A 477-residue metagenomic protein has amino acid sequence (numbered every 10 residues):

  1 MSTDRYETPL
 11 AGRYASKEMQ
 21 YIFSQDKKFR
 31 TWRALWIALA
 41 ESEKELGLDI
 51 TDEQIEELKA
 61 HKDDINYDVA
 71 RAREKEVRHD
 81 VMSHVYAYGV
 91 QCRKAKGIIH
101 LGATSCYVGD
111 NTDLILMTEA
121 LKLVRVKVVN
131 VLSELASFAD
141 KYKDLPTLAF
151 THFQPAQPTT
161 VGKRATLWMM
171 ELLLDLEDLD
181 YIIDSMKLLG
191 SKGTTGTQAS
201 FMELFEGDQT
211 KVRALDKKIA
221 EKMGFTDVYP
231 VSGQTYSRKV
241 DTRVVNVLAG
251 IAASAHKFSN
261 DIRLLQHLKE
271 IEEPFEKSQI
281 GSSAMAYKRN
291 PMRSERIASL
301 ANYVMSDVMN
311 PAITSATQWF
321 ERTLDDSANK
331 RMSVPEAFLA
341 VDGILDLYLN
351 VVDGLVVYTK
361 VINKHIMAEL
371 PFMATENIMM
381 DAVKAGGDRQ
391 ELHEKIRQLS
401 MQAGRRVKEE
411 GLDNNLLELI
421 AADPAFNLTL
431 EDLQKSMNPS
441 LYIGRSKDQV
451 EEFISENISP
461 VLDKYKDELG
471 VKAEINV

Functional and structural regions predicted by a protein language model:
S2-A199, F205-A220, G281-S282, M292-R296 (+4 more regions): A helix-coil-helix interface module used to build multimeric assemblies and to scaffold catalytic/cofactor sites
Q20-S24, V69-R71, Q279-S299, E321-E336 (+4 more regions): Short beta-alpha connecting loops at secondary-structure transitions that line or flank enzyme active sites
D26, T118-V129, A136, G162 (+9 more regions): Short amphipathic alpha-helical segments with heptad-repeat character
T31-W36, K288, E369-T375, K395-I396 (+1 more regions): Short acidic alpha-helix initiation/capping motifs at coil-to-helix transition points, especially at protein N-termini
D140-G162, E272-K288, E321-A328, D353-M373: Glycine-rich cofactor-pocket loops
D175, L179, T226, G233-S327 (+1 more regions): Glycine-rich anion/phosphate-binding loop at the beta-strand->alpha-helix junction
E272, K395-Q402: Active/binding-pocket-proximal capping segment
Y303-R389, K395: Long, amphipathic alpha-helical stalk/connector segments used for oligomerization, subunit docking, or mechanical
